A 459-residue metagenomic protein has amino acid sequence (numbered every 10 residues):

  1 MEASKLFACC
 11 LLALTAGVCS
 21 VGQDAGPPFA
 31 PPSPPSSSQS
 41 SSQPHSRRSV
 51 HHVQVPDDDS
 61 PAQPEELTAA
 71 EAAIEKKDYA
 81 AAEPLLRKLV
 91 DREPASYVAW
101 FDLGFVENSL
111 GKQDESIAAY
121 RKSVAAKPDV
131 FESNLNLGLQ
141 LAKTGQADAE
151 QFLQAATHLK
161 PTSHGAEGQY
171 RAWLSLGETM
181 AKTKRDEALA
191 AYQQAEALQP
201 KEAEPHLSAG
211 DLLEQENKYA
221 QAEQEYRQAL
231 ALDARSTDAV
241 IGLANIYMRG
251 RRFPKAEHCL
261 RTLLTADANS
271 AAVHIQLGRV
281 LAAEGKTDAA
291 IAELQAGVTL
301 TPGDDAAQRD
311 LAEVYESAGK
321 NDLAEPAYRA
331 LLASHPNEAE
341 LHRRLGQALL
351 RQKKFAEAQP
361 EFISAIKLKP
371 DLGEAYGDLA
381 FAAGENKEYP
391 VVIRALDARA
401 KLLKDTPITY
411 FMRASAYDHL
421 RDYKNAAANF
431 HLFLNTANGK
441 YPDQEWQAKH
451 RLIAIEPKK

Functional and structural regions predicted by a protein language model:
P61-A95, F105, S109, R171 (+3 more regions): Alpha-helical segment of the N-proximal tetratricopeptide repeat
Q63, Y97-V98, F131-E132, S163-A166 (+9 more regions): Helix-start (N-cap) detector for alpha-helical repeat units in TPR-like alpha-solenoids, especially tetratricopeptide
I74, F101, N108, A142 (+12 more regions): Position-specific recognition of the canonical hydrophobic site in helix A of tetratricopeptide repeat
R92, A126, H158-G165, L198 (+7 more regions): Structural marker of alpha-solenoid helical repeat scaffolds
D102, N136, G168-R171, S175 (+9 more regions): Canonical tetratricopeptide repeat
